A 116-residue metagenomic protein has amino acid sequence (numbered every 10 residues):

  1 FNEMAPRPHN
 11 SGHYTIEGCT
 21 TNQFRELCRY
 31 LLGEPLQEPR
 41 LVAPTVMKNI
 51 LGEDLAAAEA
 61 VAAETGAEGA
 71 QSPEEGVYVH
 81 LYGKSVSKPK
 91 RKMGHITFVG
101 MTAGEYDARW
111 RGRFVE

Functional and structural regions predicted by a protein language model:
A5-D54: Active-site "cap" helix and flanking loop/linker of ATP-utilizing ligase/carboxylase catalytic domains
S11-H13, A57, K88, E105: Intrinsically disordered, low-complexity acidic/polar segments
T20-F24, G66-A70, E75-V79, F98-M101 (+1 more regions): Short, low-complexity, polar/charged sequence segments that are solvent-exposed and flexible
R25, K48, V77, R91-G94: A generic structural signal for well-ordered alpha-helical surface patches
L31-E34, T65, W110-R113: Alpha-helix boundary/capping residues
L41-P44, K48-S87: Glycine-rich active-site loop/lid that clamps phosphate-bearing ligands
H80-E116: Generic C-terminus detector
